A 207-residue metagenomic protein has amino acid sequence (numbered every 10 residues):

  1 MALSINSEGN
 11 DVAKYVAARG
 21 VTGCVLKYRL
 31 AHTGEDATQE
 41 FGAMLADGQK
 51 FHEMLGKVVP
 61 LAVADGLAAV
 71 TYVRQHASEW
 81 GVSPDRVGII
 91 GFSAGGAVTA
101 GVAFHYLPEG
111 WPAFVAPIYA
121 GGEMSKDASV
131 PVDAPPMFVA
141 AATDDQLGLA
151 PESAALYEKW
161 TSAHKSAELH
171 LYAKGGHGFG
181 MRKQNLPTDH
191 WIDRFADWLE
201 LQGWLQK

Functional and structural regions predicted by a protein language model:
M1-W80: Serine-hydrolase catalytic machinery in alpha/beta-hydrolase-like enzymes
L30-H32, G122, G176: Alpha/beta-hydrolase active-site loop signature
Q39, A140, T161-K207: C-terminal catalytic histidine-bearing segment of alpha/beta-hydrolase fold enzymes
A46-D47, E53-G56, G101-V102, K126-P131 (+2 more regions): Flexible, surface-exposed loop/gating regions in the mature catalytic domains of secreted/periplasmic hydrolases
P60-D133: Primarily recognizes the serine-hydrolase "nucleophile elbow" in alpha/beta-hydrolase and SGNH/GDSL folds
L67-V70, Y157, A196: Generic structural signal for well-ordered alpha-helices, preferentially at hydrophobic/aromatic core positions
A113-L171: The feature captures the conserved acid-bearing segment of alpha/beta-hydrolase catalytic domains
